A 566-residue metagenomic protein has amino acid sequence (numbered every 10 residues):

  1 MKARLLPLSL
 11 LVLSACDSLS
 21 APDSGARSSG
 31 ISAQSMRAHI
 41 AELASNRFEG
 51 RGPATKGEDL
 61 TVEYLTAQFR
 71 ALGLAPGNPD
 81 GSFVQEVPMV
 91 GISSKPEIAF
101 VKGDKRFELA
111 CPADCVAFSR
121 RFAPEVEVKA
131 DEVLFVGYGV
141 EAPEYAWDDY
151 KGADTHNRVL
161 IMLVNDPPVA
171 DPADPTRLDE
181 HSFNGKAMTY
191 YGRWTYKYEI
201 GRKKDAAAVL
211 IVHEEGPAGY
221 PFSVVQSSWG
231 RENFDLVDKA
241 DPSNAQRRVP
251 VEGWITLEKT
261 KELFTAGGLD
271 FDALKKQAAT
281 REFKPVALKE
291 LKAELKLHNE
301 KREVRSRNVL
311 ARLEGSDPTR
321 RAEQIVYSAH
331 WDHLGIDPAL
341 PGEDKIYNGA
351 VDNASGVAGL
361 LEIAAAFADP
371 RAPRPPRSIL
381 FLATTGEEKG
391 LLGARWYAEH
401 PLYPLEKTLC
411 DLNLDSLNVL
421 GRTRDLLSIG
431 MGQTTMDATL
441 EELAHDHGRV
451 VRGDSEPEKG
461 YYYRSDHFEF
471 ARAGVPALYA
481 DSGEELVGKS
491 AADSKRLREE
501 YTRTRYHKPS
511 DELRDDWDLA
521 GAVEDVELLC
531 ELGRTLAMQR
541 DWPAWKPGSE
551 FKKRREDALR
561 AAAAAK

Functional and structural regions predicted by a protein language model:
L13-A15: C-terminal motif of bacterial Sec signal peptides marking the signal peptidase cleavage site
S24, G103, D114-G152, P242-G349 (+2 more regions): Soluble metallo-hydrolase cores and metallopeptidase-like ectodomains found primarily in the secretory/periplasmic
G30-G77, A99-G103, D154, R158-M188 (+1 more regions): Catalytic-core environment of secreted peptidases
E49-R177, A287-K289, L297, K301 (+3 more regions): Noncatalytic luminal/extracellular "stalk/propeptide" segments of secretory-pathway proteins
A110-D114, E125-V126, P168, D238-F271 (+2 more regions): Metal-dependent peptidase/peptidase-like ectodomains
C111-S243, R248, E314, K345-N348 (+2 more regions): Extracellular/luminal Protease-associated
Y196, P217, G335, P341-T435 (+1 more regions): Acidic/histidine-rich catalytic neighborhood of metal-dependent amide-processing enzymes
A358, A365, D481-R555: His/Asp/Glu-rich mid-to-C-terminal helical/loop segments that flank catalytic regions of hydrolases
